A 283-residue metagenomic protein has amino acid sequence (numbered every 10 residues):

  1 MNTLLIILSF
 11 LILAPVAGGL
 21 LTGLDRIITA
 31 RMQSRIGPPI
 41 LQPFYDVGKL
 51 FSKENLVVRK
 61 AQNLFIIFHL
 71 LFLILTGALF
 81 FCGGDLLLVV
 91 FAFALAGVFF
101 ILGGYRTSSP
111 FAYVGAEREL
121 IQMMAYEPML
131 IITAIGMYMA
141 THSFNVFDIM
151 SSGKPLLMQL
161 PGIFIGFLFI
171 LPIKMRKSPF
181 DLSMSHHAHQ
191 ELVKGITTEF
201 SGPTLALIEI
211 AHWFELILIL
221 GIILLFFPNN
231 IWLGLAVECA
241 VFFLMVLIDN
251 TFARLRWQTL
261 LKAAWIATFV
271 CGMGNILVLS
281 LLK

Functional and structural regions predicted by a protein language model:
M1-K283: Alpha-helical transmembrane segments of multi-pass membrane proteins predominantly involved in bioenergetics
